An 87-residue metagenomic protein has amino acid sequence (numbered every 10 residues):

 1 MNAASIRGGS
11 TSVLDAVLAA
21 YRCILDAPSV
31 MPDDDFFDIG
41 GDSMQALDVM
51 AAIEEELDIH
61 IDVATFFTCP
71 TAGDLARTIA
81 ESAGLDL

Functional and structural regions predicted by a protein language model:
N2-V30, M50, E56, S82-L87: Thiotemplate assembly-line natural product biosynthesis machinery
L14, G40-S43, V63: Alpha-helical structural signal
A27-P28, G41, D58, F67: Helix-turn-helix/winged-helix DNA-binding modules
M31-D33, D58-I61: Short secondary-structure junction motifs
D34-F37, A64: Pre-signature/interface helix of ABC/ABC-like ATPase nucleotide-binding domains
F37-E56, P70, D74: Phosphopantetheine-attachment site and its flanking helix in carrier
V49-M50, A64-T65, R77, E81-A83: Short alpha-helix boundary/capping motifs
I59-R77: AMP-binding/adenylate-forming catalytic domain of the ANL superfamily
